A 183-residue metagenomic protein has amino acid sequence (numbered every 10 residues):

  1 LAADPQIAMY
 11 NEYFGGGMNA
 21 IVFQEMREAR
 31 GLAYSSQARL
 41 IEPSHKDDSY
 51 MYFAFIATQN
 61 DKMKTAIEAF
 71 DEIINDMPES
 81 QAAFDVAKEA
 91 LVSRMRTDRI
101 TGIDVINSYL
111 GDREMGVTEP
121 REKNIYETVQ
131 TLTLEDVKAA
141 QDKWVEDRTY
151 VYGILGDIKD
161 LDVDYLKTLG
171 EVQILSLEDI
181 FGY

Functional and structural regions predicted by a protein language model:
L1-E12, F23-D76, A82-L134, D147-L155: M16 family metallopeptidases and their MPP-like homologs
G16: Structured mid-domain segments that build the active-site/substrate or prosthetic-cofactor binding neighborhood
F23, L134-Y183: Proteolytic maturation boundary segments
